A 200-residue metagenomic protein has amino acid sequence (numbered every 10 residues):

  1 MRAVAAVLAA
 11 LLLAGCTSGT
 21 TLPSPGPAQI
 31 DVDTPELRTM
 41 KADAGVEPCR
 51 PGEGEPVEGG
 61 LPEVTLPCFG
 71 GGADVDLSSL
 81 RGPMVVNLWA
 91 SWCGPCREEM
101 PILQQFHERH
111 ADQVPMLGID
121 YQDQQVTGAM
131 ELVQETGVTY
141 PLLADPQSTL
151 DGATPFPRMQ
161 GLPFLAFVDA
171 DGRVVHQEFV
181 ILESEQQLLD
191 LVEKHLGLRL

Functional and structural regions predicted by a protein language model:
M1-P67, L200: N-terminal targeting signals for export/organelle localization
A3-G15, P83-M84, I102, Y121-Q122 (+2 more regions): Hydrophobic alpha-helical membrane segments, chiefly transmembrane helices and signal peptide h-regions, characterized
P56-E58, E63-M84: A short beta-strand-turn-helix
D74-R97, L103, M116: Short active-site neighborhood of thiol/selenol oxidoreductases, capturing the structured segment around
G82, Q113-V114, T139-Y140: A generic structural signal for alpha->beta connector loops
R97-T136, P146-A153: Structural microenvironment flanking redox-active thiols in thiol-disulfide oxidoreductases
Q134-V138, D145-L200: Thiol/disulfide oxidoreductase modules built on the thioredoxin-like
